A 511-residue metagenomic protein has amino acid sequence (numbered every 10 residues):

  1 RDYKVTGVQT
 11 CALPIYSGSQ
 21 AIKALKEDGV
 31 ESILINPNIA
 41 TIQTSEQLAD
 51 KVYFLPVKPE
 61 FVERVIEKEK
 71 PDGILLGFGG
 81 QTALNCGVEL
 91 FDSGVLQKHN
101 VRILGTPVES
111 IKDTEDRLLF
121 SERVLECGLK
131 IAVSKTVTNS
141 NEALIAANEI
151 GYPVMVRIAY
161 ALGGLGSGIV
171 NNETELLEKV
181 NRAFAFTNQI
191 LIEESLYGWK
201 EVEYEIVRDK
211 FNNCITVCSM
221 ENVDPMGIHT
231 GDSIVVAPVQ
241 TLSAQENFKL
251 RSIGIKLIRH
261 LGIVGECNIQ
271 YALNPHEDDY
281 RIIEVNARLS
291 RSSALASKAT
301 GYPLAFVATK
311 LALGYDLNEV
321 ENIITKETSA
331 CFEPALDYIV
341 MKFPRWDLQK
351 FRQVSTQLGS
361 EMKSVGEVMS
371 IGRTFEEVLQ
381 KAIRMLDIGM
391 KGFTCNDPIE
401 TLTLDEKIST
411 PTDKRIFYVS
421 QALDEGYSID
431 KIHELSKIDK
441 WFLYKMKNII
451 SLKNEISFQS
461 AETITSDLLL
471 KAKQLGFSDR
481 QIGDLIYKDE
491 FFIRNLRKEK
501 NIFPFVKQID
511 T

Functional and structural regions predicted by a protein language model:
D2-C11: Single conserved hydrophobic/aromatic residue that forms the stacking wall/gate of nucleotide- or nucleobase-binding
Q9, V62, L84: Glycine/Thr-rich phosphate-binding loops of Rossmann-like dinucleotide-binding domains
I15-E27, S32, N36-N38, I42 (+9 more regions): ATP-dependent carboxylate activation and anion-phosphoryl transfer catalytic cores that bind Mg-ATP to form
D72-F78: Periplasmic-binding protein-like
Q81-H99: Short Gly/Thr/Asp-enriched flexible loops that form oxyanion-binding sites at enzyme active sites
K98-S167: A conserved helix-loop-beta module that forms one wall/lid of the active-site cleft in ATP-utilizing catalytic domains
Q481-T511: C-terminal amphipathic alpha-helical interaction region
